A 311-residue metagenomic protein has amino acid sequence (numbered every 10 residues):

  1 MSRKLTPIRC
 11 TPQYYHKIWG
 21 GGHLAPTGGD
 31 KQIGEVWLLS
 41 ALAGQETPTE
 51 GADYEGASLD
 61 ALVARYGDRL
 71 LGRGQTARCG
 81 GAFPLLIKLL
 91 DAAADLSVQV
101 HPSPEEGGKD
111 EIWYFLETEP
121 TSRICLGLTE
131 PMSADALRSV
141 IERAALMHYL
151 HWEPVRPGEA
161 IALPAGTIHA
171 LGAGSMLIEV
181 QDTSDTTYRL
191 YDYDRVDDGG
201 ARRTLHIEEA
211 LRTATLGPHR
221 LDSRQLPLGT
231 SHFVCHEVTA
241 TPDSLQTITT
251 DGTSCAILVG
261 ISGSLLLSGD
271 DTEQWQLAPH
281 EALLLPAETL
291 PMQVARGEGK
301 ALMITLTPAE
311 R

Functional and structural regions predicted by a protein language model:
M1-M132, D192-P218, C235, M303: Transition-metal
I87, L96-V98, E111-Y114, W152-E153 (+5 more regions): His/acidic/aromatic-lined binding-pocket segments of jelly-roll/cupin-type domains and related regulatory beta-sandwich
D91-D95, P104-G108, T118-T121, T167-T187 (+3 more regions): Ligand-binding loop in jelly-roll beta-barrel domains
P104-G108, E117-P157, A162: Intrinsically disordered, low-complexity linker/loop segments enriched in Gly/Pro and charged/polar residues
P131-R143, T253-L266: Short, basic/aromatic beta-hairpin or loop at an interaction surface
I141-Y149, A160-A162, I168-H219: An exposed, glycine/acidic-rich loop-and-rim segment of catalytic or binding clefts
L150-A162, L171, L266-T289: Short acidic-glycine-tyrosine-enriched beta hairpin
R202-C255: Functionally critical, mid-to-C-terminal surface segments that flank or help form catalytic/ligand
